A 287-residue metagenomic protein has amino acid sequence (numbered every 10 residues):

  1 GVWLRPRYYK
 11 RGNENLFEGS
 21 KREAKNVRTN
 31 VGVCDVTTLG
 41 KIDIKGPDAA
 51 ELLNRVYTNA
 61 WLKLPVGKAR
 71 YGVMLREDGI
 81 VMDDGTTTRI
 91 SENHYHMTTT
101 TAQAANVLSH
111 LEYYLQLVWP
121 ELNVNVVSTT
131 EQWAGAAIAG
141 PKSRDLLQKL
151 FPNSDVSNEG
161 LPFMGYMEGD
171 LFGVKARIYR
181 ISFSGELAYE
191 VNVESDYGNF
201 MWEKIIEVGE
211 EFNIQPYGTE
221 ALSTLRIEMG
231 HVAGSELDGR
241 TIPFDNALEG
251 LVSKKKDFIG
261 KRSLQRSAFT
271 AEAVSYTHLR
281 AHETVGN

Functional and structural regions predicted by a protein language model:
G1-K21, S91-E283: Conserved, structured C-terminal
G1-L75, I80-M82: Acidic, proline/glycine-enriched N-terminal capping motif
K63-N93, T98-Y113: Well-ordered mid-protein domain cores that form the structural environment of catalytic cofactors
V285-N287: N-terminal low-complexity segments that are often proline-rich with Ser/Thr-Pro
